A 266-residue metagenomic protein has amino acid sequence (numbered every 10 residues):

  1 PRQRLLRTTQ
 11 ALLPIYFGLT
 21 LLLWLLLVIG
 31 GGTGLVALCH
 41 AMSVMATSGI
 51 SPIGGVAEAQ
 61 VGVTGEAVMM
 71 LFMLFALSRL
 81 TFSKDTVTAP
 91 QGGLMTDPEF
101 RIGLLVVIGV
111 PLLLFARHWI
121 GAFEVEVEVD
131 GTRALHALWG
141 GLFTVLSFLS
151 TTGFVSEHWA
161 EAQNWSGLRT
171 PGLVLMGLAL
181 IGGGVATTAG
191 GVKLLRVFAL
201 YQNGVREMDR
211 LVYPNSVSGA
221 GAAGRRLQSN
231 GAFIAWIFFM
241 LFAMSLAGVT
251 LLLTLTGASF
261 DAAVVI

Functional and structural regions predicted by a protein language model:
P1-I266: Membrane-proximal intracellular helices of multi-pass ion channels
